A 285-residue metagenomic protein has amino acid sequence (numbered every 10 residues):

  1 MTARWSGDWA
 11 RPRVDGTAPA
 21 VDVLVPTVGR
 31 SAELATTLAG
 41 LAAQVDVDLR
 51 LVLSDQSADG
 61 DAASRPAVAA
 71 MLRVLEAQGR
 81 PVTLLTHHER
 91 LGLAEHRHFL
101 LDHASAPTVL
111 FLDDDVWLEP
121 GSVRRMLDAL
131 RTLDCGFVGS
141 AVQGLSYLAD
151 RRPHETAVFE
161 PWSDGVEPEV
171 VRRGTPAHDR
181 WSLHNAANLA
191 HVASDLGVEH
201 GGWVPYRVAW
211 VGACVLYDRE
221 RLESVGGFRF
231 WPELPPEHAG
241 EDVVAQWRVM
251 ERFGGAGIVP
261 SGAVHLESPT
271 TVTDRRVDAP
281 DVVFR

Functional and structural regions predicted by a protein language model:
M1-A43: N-proximal low-complexity "stem/linker" segments adjacent to membrane-targeting elements
T2-G7, G16, T36, W203-E220 (+1 more regions): C-terminal catalytic/acceptor-binding lobe
G40-L85: Acidic donor-binding segment of Leloir-type glycosyltransferases
H87-A104: Glycine-rich, basic loop-to-helix element that forms the pyrophosphate-binding segment of sugar-nucleotide handling
A94, V170-H191, G197-Y217: A recurrent flexible, glycine/aromatic-enriched loop bordering the glycosyltransferase active site that acts as
V109: Short aromatic/hydrophobic "clamp" motif used to bind/position activated sugar donors
D113-W117: The conserved acidic donor/metal-binding loop of glycosyltransferases
G121-S182: Conserved donor NDP-sugar-binding/catalytic core segment of glycosyltransferases
